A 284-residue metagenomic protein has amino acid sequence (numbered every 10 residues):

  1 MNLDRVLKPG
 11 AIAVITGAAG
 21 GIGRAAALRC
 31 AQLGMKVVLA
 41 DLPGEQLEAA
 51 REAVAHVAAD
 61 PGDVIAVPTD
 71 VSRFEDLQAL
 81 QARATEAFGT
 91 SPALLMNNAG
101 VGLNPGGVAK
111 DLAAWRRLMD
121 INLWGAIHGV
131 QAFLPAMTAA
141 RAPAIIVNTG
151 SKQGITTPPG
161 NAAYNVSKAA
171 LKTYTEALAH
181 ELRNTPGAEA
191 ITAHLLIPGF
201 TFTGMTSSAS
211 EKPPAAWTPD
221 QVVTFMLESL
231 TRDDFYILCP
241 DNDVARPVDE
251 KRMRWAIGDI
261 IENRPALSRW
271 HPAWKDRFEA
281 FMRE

Functional and structural regions predicted by a protein language model:
N2-V38: Canonical Rossmann dinucleotide-binding motif of NAD(H)/NADP(H)-dependent dehydrogenases/reductases, specifically
M35-A50: Conserved glycine-rich Rossmann-like NAD(P)H-binding loop of the short-chain dehydrogenase/reductase
G44-E45, P68-A79, L112: The beta1-alpha1 cofactor-binding region of Rossmann-like NAD(H)/NADP(H)-dependent oxidoreductases
G106-R117: Substrate-binding pocket helix/loop in short-chain dehydrogenase/reductase
V130, S167: Active-site helix of classical SDR
S151: Residue(s) in the substrate-gating loop at a strand-loop-helix junction that position the organic substrate next
P213-E284: C-terminal tail/cap regions
